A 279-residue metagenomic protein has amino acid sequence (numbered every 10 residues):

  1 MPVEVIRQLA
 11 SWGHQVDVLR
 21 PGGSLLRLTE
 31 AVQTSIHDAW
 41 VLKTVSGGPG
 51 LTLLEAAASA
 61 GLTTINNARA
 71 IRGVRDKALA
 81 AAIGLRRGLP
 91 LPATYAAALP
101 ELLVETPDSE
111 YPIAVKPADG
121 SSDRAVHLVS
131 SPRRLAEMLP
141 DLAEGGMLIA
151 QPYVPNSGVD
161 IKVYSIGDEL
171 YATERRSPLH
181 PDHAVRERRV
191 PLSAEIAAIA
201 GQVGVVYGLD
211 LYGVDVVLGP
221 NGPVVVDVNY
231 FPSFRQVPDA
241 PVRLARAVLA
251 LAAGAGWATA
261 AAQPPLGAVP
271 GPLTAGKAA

Functional and structural regions predicted by a protein language model:
M1-A93: Conserved N-proximal alpha/beta basic substrate-recognition cap immediately N-terminal to, or forming the N-lobe
P21-L25, V45-G48, A97-E101, V154-N156 (+1 more regions): Short beta->alpha connector loops
P92-I113: Rossmann-like NAD(P)H-binding beta-loop-alpha module
E110-E137: Conserved anion/nucleotide-ligand pocket segment
I113, I149, Y171-A172, Y212 (+1 more regions): Protein kinase-like catalytic core scaffold
H127-Y207: Phosphate-binding site of ATP-dependent enzymes
H180-V225, N229, V237-D239, R243-G267 (+2 more regions): A long amphipathic alpha-helix within ATP-dependent nucleotide-binding catalytic cores
